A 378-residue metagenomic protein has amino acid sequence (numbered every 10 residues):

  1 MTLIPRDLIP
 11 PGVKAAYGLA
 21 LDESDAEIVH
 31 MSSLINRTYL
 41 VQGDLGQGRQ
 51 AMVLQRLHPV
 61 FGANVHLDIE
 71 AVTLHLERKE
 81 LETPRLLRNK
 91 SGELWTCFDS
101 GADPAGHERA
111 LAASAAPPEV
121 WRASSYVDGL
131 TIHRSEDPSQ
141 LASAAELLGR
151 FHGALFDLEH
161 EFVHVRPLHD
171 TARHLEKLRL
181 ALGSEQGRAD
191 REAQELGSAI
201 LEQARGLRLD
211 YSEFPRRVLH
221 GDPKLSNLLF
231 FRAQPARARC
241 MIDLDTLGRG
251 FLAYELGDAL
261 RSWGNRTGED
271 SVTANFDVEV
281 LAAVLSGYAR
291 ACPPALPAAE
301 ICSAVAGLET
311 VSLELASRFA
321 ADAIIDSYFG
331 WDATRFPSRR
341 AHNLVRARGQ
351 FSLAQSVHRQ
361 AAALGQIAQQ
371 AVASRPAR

Functional and structural regions predicted by a protein language model:
M1-E27: Juxta-kinase regulatory segment immediately upstream of eukaryotic protein kinase catalytic domains
A15-S24, R78-E82, Y211, P294-A295: Short secondary-structure junctions
V29, L34-Y39, D44, R49-A51 (+7 more regions): Conserved ATP-binding subdomain of kinase catalytic cores across diverse folds
V29-S32, Q55-N64, P104-A113, L130-A142 (+6 more regions): ATP-dependent phospho-/nucleotidyl transfer catalytic cores
L182, E314-R378: ATP/Mg2+ or Mg2+-diphosphate-binding catalytic cores that bind nucleotide phosphates or diphosphates via glycine-rich
S226-N265: Catalytic activation segment of kinase domains across protein kinase-like and atypical kinase folds
A253-P294, T310-W331: Active-site activation/catalytic loop segments of kinase-like enzymes and analogous catalytic loops in related
I301-V311: Small/polar glycine-rich anion-binding or flexible loop at a beta-alpha turn
